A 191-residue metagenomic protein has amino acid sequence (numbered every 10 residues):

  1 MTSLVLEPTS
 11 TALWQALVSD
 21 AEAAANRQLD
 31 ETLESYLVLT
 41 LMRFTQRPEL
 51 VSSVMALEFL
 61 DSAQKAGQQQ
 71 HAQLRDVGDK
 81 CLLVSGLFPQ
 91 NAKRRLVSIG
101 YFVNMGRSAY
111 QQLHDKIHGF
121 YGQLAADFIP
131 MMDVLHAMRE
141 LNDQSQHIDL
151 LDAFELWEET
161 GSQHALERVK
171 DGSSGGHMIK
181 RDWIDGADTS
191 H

Functional and structural regions predicted by a protein language model:
M1-H191: Polar/charged low-complexity regulatory segments
